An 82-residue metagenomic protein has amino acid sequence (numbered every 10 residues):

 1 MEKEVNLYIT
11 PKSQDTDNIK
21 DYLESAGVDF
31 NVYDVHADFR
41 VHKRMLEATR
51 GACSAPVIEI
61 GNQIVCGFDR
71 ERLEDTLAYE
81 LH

Functional and structural regions predicted by a protein language model:
M1-V28: Local sequence-structure signature of Cys/Sec-based thiol-disulfide redox active-site neighborhoods
D17, K43, E74-D75: Alpha-helical elements of the RecA-like P-loop NTPase motor core of helicases
F30-V32, I64: Conserved beta-strand scaffold positions in the cores of enzyme catalytic domains, especially in NTP/NDP-utilizing
D34-G51: Thioredoxin-like thiol-disulfide oxidoreductase module
P56-V65: A short, hydrophobic beta-strand/beta-hairpin element that forms part of a small beta-sheet core
R70: ATP/adenylate-binding site constellation spanning eukaryotic-like Ser/Thr protein kinases, ABC-transporter
E74-H82: Thiol-/selenol-based redox modules, centered on thioredoxin-like and closely related oxidoreductase domains
